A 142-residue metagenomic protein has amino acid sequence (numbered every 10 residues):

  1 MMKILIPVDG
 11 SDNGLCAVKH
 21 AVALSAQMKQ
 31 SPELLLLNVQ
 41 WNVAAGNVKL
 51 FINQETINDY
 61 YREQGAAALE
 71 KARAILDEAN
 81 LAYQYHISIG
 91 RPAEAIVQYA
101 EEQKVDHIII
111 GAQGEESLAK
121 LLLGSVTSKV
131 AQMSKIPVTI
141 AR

Functional and structural regions predicted by a protein language model:
M2-I52: Small/aliphatic-rich secondary-structure junction motif
L35-L37, Q84-S88, T139: General small-molecule cofactor/ligand-binding pocket signal
Q54-A67: A short acidic, glycine-rich active-site loop that binds or catalyzes chemistry on phosphate/adenosine moieties
A74-I108: Structural beta-alpha unit
I110-Q132: Glycine-rich, Arg-bearing micro-motifs that act as flexible, cationic patches
M133-R142: Short, flexible loop segments at boundaries between secondary-structure elements
